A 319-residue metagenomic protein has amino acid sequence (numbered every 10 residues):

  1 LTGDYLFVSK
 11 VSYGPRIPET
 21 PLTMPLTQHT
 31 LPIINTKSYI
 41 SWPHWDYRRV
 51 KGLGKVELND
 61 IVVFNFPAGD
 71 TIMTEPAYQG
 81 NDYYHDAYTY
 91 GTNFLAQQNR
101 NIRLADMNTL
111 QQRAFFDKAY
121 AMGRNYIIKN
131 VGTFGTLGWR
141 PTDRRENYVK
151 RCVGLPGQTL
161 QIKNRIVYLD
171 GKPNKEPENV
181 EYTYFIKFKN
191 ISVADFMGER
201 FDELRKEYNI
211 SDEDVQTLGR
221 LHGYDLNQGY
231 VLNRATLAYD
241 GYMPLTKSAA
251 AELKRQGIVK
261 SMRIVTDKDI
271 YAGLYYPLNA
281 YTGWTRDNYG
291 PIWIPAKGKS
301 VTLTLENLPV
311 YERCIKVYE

Functional and structural regions predicted by a protein language model:
L1-E319: Extended hydrophobic leader/signal-anchor segments used for secretion and membrane insertion
